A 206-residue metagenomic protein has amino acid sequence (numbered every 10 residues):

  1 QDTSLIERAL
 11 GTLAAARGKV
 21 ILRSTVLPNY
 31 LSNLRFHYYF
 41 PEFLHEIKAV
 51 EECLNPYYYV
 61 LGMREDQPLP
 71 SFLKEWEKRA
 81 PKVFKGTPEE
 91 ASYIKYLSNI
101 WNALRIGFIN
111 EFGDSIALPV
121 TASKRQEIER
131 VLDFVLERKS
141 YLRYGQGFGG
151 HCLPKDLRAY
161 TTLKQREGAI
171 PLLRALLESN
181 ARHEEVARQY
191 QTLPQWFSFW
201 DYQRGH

Functional and structural regions predicted by a protein language model:
Q1-K19: Rossmann-like NAD(P)-binding element
A9, K19-E89, Y160: Rossmann-fold dinucleotide-binding core
A9-T12, F72-E75, I100, S115 (+1 more regions): A ubiquitous structural signal for well-ordered alpha-helices
L44-H45, N55-E65, E75, I94-K95 (+3 more regions): Mobile amphipathic helical/loop "lid" adjacent to a hydrophobic cofactor/ligand pocket
V50-Y57, S98-I100, D156, Q189-Q191: Short, surface-exposed amphipathic charged segments that create phosphate/polyanion-binding patches used for binding
E89-S92, L104-F197: Interdomain hinge/lid region at the active-site interface of Rossmann-like NAD(P)-dependent oxidoreductases
S198-H206: Glycine-rich phosphate/diphosphate-binding loop of Rossmann-like nucleotide-binding domains
